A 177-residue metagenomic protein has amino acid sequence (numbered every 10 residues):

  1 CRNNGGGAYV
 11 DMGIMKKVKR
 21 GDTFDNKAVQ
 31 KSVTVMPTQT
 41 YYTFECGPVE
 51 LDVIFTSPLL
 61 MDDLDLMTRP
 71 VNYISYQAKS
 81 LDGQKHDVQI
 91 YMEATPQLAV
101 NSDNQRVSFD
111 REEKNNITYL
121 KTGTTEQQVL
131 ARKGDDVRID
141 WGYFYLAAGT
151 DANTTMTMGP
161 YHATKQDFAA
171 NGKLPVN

Functional and structural regions predicted by a protein language model:
C1-N177: Ser/Thr/Asn(+Pro)-rich, low-complexity disordered segments
